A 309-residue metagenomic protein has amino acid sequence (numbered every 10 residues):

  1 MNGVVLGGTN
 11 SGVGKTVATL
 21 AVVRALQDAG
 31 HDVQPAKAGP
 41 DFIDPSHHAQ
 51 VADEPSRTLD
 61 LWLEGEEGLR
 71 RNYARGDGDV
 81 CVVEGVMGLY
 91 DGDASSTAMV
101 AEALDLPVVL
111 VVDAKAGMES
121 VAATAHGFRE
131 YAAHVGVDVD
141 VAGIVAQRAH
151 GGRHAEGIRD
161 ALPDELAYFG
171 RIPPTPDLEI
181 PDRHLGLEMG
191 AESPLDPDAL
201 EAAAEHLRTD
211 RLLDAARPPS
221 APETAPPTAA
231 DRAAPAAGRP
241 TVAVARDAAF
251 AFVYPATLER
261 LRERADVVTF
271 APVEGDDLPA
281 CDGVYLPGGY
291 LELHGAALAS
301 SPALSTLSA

Functional and structural regions predicted by a protein language model:
M1-N2, P235-T241: A short, charged/proline- and glycine-enriched loop that marks the coil->beta-strand transition at the N-terminal
N2-L104, V112-D140, G152-E156: ATP-dependent carboxylate-amine ligase catalytic core
V5, V145, T241-A243: Short, well-ordered beta-strand segments
V22, L26-Q27, L162, R260-R262: Hydrophobic alpha-helical packing residues
R57, F169, V268-F270: General small-molecule cofactor/ligand-binding pocket signal
K115, E119-R232: Internal gly/pro-rich beta-alpha loop/helix module that stabilizes soluble enzyme cofactors or their anionic handles
P240-R260, R264-A271: Glycine-rich phosphate/diphosphate-binding loop of Rossmann-like nucleotide-binding domains
E259-A309: Flexible gly/pro-rich beta->alpha loop and the following alpha-helix that scaffold active-site loops
